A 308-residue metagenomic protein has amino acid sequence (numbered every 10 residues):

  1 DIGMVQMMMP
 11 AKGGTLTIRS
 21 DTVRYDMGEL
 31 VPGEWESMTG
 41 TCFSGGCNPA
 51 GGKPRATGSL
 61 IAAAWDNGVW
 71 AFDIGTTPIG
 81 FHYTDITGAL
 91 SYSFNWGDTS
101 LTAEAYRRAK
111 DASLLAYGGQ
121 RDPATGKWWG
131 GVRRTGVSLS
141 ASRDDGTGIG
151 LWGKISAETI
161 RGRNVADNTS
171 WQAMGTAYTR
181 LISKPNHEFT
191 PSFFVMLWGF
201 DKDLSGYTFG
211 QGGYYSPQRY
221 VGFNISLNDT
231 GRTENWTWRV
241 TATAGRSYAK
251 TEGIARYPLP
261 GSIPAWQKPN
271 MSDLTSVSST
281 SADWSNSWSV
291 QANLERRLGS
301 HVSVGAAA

Functional and structural regions predicted by a protein language model:
D1-A308: Gram-negative and organellar
